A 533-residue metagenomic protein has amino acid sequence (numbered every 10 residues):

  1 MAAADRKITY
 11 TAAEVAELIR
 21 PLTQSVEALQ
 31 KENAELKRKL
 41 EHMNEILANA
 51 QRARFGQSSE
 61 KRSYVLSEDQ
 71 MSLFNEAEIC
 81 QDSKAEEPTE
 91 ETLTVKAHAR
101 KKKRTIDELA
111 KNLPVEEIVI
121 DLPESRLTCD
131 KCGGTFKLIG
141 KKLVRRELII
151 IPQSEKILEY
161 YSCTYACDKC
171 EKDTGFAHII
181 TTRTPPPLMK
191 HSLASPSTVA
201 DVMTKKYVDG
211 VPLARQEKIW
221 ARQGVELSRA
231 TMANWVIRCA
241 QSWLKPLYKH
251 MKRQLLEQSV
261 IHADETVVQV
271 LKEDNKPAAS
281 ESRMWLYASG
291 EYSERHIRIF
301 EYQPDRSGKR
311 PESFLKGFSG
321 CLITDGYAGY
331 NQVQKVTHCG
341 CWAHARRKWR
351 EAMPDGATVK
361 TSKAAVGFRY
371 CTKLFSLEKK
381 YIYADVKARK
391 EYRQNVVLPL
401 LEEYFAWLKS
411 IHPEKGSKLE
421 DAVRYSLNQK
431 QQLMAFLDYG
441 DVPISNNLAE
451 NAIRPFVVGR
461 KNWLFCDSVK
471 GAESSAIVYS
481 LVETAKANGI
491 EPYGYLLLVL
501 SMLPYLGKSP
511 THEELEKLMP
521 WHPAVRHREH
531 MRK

Functional and structural regions predicted by a protein language model:
M1-L193, H262-A263, G290, T324 (+1 more regions): Short, flexible loop/hinge motifs at secondary-structure junctions
A2-R6, R126-T128, K137, S162-A166 (+1 more regions): Catalytic center-proximal scaffold of phosphoryl-transfer enzymes
